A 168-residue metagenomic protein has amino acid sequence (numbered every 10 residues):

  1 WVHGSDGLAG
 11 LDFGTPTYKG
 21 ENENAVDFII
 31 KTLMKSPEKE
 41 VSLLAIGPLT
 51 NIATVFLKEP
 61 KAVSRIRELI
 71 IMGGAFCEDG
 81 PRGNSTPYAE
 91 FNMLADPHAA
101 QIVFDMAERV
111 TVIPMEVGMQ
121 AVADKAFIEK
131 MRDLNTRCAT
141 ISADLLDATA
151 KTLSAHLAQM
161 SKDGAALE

Functional and structural regions predicted by a protein language model:
W1-E168: N-terminal acidic, glycine/proline-rich low-complexity segments
